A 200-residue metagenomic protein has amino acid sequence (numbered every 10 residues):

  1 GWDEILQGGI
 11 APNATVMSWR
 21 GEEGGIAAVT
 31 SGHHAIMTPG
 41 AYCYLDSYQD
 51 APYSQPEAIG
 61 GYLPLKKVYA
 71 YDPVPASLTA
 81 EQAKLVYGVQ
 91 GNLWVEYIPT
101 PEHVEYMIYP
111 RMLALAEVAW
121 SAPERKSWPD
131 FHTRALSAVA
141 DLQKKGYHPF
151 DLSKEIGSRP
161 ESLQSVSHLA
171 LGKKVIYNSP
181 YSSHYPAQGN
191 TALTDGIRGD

Functional and structural regions predicted by a protein language model:
G1-S165, V175: Substrate-binding groove of N-acetylhexosamine-processing glycoside hydrolases
S162-D200: Disordered, acidic Ser/Thr/Pro-rich linker "stalks" and the adjacent N-terminal cap of the next globular domain
